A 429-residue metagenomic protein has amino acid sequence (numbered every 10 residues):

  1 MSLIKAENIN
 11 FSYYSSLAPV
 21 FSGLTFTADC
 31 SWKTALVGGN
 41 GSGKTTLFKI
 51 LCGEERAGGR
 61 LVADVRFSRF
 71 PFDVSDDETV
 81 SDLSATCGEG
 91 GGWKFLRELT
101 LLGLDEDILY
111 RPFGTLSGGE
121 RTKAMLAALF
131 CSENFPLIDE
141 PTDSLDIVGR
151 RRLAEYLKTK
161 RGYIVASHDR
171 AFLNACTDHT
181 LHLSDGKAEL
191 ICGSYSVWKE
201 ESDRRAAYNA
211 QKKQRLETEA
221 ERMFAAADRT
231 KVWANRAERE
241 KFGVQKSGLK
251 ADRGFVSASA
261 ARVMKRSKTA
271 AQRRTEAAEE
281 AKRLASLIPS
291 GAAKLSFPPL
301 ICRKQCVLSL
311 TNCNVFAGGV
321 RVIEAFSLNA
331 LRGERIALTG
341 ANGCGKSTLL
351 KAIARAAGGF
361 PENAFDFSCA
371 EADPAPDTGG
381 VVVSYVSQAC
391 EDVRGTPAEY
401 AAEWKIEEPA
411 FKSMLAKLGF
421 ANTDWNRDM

Functional and structural regions predicted by a protein language model:
M1-Q211, F297-M429: ABC ATP-binding cassette signature C-motif
G58, D76-E78, D82-E98, A175 (+1 more regions): Extended, highly charged alpha-helical segments
